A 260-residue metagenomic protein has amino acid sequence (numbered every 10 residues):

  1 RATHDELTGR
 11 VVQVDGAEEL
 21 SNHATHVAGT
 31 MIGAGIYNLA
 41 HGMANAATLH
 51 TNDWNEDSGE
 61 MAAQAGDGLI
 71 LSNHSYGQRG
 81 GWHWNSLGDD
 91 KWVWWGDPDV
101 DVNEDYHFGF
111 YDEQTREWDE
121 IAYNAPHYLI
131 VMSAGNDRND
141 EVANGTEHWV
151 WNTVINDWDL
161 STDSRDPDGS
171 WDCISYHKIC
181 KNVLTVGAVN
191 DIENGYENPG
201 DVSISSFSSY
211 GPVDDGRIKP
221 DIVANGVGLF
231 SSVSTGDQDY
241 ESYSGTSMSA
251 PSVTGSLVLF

Functional and structural regions predicted by a protein language model:
R1, D163-V258: Extracellular S/T/G-rich loop segment that most often corresponds to the catalytic His/Ser-adjacent loop
R1-S72, G77-D90, Y123-L129, N139-A143 (+3 more regions): Subtilisin-like serine protease catalytic core
G16-A28, F110, E241-G255: Gly/Ser-rich catalytic serine loop of serine hydrolases
A28-I32, L69, T115, D119 (+2 more regions): Predominant activation on well-ordered alpha-helical scaffold segments within soluble catalytic domains
G81-G109, E113, E147-D163: A solvent-exposed, charged loop/short amphipathic helix patch at secondary-structure junctions
E113-A125, Y176: Catalytic-core regions built around general acid/base machinery
W118, G135, G245: Active-site glycine-centered loops adjacent to acidic/histidine catalytic or metal-binding residues that shape
